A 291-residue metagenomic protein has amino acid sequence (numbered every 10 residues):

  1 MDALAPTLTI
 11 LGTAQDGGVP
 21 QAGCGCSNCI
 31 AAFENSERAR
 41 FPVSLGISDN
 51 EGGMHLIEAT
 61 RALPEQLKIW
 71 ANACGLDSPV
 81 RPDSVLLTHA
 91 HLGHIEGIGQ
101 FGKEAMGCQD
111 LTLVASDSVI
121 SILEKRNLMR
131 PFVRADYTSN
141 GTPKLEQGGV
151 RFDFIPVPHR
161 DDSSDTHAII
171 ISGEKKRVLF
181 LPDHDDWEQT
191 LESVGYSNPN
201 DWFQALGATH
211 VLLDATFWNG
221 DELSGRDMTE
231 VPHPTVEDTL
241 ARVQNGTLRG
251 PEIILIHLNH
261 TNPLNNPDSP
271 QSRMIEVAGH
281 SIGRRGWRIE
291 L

Functional and structural regions predicted by a protein language model:
D2-T9: Extreme N-terminal starter segment of soluble prokaryotic enzymes
T7, G53, D110-T112, R177 (+2 more regions): Residues at the starts of beta-strands that form the adenosine-phosphate
T13, G17-I47, D136-D227: Active-site-proximal loop/helix segment associated with metal-binding centers of metalloenzymes
V19-A90, E96-A105, E188-D201: Pre-active-site segment of Zn-dependent metallo-hydrolases
L56-T60, R81-H94, I98, V114-S116 (+4 more regions): Active-site neighborhood of phospho(di)ester-bond hydrolases with catalytic His/Asp-centered motifs
E96-M106, P263-S272: Metal-dependent catalytic neighborhoods of phosphoester/phosphodiester hydrolases
C108-T166, E174, A278-I289: Metallo-beta-lactamase
R177, D185-R288: Cap/insert and terminal regions of metallo-dependent hydrolase folds
